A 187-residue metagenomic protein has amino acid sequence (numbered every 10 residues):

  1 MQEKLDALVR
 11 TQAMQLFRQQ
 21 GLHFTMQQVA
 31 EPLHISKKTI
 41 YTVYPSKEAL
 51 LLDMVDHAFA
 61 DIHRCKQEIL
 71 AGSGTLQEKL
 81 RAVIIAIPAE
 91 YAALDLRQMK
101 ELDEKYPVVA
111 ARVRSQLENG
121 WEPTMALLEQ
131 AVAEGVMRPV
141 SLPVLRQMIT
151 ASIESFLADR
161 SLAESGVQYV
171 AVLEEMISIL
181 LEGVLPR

Functional and structural regions predicted by a protein language model:
Q2-A13, V29, M54-A58, I62 (+1 more regions): Generic hydrophobic, amphipathic alpha-helix propensity
L8, Q12, L16-A49, D53: Helix-turn-helix
D53, K66-A93, R146-I149: Hydrophobic alpha-helical connector segments
I69, Q98-E104, F156-A163: Secondary-structure edge/capping motif, primarily at the C-terminal ends of alpha-helices and the immediately following
R81, L142-T150, V170, E174: Short, well-structured alpha-helical segments
A82, A126-E134, A158, A163-R187: C-terminal peripheral helix-coil segments that are non-catalytic and often amphipathic
P88-P123, V132-V136: Short secondary-structure transition hinges
E118-I153, V184-R187: Hydrophobic alpha-helical bundle segments that form small-molecule/ligand-binding pockets
